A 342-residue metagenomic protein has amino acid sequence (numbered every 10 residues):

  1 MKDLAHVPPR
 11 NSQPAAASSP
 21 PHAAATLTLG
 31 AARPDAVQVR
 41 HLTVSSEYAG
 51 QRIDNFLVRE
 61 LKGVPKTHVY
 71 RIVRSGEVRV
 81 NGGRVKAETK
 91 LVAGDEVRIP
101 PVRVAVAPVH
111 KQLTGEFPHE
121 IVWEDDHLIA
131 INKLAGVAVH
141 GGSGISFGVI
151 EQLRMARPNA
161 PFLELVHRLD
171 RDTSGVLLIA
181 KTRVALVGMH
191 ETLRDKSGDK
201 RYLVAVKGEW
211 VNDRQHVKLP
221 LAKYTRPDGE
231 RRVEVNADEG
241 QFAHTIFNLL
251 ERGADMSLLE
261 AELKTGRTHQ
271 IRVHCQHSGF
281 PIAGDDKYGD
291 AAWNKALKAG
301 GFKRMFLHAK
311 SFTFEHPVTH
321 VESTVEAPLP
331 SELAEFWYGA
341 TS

Functional and structural regions predicted by a protein language model:
M1-P227, F242, E326-T341: RNA pseudouridine synthases
V73, L263, H316-P317: Short, acidic, Ser/Thr-enriched surface-loop or helix-capping motifs
V139, S146-V149, L153, T182-V184 (+3 more regions): Pseudouridine synthase
H167-R168, V235-E239, G301-R304: Short Gly/Pro-enriched turn/cap motifs at secondary-structure boundaries
F247: Long C-terminal interaction/binding lobes of large macromolecular proteins
